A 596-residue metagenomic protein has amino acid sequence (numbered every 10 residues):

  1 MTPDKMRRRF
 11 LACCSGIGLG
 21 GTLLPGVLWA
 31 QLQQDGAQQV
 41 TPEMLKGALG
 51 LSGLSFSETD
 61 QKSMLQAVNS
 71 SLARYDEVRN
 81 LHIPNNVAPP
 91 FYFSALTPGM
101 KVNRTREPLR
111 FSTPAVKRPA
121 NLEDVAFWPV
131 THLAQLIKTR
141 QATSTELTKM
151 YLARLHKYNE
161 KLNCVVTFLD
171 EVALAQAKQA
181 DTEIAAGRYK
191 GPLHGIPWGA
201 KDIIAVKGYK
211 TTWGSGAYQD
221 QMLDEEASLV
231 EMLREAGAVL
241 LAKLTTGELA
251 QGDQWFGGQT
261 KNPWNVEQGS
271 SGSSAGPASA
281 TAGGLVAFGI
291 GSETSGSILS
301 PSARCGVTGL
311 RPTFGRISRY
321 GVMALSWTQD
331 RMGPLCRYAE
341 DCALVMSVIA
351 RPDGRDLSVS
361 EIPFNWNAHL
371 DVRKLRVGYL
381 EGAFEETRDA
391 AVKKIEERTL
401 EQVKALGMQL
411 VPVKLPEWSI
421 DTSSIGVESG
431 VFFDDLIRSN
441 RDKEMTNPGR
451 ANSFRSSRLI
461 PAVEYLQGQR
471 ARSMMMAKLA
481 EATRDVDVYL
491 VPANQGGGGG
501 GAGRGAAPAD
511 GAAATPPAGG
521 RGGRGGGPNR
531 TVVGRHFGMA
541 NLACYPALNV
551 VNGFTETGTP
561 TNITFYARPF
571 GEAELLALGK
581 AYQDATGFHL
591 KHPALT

Functional and structural regions predicted by a protein language model:
M1-G18: N-terminal secretory signal peptides and thylakoid transit peptides that target proteins across membranes
P3, P25-Q66, H82-P90, N365-N367 (+1 more regions): C-terminal segment of N-terminal export signals and the immediately downstream linker at the start of the mature
F56-S63, S71-S295, E401, L406 (+1 more regions): Gly/Ser-rich catalytic/binding loops embedded in alpha/beta enzyme cores
F111-A115, T308-K394, D584-T596: A short helix-breaking turn/cap at a secondary-structure junction
S112-D124, L193-W213, A368-E381, K404 (+3 more regions): Short helix-loop capping/hinge segments that flank enzyme active sites or metal/cofactor-binding pockets
A126-P129, N159, K207-K210, Q329-R331 (+2 more regions): Gly/Ser-rich, acidic/histidine-flanked active-site/gating loops
R140, G195, K201, E235 (+8 more regions): Glycine-rich, small-residue loops and helix-cap segments that act as flexible hinges at active-site edges
E225-I349, N541-T564: Short glycine/serine-rich loop segments
